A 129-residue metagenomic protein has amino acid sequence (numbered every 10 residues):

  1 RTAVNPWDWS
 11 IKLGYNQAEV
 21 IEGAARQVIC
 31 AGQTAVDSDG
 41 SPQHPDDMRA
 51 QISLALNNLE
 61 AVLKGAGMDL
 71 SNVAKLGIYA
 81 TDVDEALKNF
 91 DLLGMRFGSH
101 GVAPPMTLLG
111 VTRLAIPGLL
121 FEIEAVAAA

Functional and structural regions predicted by a protein language model:
R1-N57, A61-K75, A80-A129: N-terminal presequence-like segments and the immediate start of the first folded domain
